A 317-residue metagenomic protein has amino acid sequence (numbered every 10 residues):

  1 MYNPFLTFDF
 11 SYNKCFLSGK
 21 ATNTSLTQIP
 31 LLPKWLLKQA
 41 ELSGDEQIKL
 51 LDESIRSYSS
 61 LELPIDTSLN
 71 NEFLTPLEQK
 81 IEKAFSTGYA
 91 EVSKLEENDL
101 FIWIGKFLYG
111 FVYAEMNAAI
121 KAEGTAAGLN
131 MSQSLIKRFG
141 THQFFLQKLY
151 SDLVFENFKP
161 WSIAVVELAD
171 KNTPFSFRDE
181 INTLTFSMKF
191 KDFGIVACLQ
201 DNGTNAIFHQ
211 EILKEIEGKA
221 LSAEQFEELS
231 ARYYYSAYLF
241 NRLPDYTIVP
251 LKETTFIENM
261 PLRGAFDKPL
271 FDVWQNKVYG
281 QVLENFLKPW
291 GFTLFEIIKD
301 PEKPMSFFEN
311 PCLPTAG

Functional and structural regions predicted by a protein language model:
M1-A84: An N-terminal structural lobe/cap that precedes and organizes the functional/catalytic core across diverse proteins
Y2, Y12, Y58, Y89 (+6 more regions): Sequence-level detector for tyrosine residue identity
N13-G19, G88-E91, P174, N182-L184: Intrinsically disordered, low-complexity boundary segments flanking structured domains
C15, L31, I104, F186-M188 (+1 more regions): Generic structural hydrophobic/aromatic packing signal, biased to beta-strands
L26, L61, D99, D179-T183: Short, well-structured alpha-helical interface segments that form or flank functional binding sites
E46-S134: Internal, well-ordered alpha/beta segment that forms a basic, Gly-enriched binding/recognition surface
L129-G317: C-terminal, charged low-complexity interaction regions
